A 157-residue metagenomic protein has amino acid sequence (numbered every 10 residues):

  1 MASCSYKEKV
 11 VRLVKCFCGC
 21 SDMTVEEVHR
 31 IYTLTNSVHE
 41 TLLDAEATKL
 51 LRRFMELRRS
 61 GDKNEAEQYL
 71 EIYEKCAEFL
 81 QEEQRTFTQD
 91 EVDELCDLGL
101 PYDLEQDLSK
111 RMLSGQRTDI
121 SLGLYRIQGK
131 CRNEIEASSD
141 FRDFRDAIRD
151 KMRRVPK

Functional and structural regions predicted by a protein language model:
M1-K157: Intrinsically disordered, low-complexity segments enriched in serine/threonine/proline and acidic residues
